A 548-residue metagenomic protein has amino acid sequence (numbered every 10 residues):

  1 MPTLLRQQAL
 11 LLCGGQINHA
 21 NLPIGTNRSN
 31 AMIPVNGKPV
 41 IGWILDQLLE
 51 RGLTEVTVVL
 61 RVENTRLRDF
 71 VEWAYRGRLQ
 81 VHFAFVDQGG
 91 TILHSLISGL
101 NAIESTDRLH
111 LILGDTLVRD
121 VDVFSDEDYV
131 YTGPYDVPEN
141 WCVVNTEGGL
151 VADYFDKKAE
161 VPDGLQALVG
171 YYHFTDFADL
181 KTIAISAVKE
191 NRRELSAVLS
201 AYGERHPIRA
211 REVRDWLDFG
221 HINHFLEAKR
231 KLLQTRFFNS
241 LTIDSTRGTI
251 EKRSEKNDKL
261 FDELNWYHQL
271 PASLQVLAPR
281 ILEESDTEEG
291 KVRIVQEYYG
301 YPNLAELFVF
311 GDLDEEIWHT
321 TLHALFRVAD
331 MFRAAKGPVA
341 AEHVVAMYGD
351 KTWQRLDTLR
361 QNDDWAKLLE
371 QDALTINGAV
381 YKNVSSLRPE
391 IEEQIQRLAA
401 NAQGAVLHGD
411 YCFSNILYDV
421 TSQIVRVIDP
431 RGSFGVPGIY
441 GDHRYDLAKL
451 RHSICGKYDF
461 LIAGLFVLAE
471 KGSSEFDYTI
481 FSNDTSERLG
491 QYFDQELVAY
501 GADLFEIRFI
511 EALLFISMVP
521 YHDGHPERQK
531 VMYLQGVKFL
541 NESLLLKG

Functional and structural regions predicted by a protein language model:
M1-R28, M32: N-terminal nucleotide-binding beta1-loop-alpha1 segment
P2-L10, L165-T246: Conserved alpha/beta core of the MobA/IspD/sugar-nucleotide pyrophosphorylase nucleotidyltransferase superfamily
L67-T146: Conserved beta-loop-beta/alpha segment of the NTase-like Rossmann-fold superfamily that binds/positions NTPs
L117-E190: Conserved core of the sugar-phosphate nucleotidyltransferase
N239-H268, L304-L313: ATP-binding glycine-rich loop module of kinase domains
A305-D363, V384-A399, A499: Conserved kinase catalytic-core helix
E390-G441: Active-site acidic catalytic loop and adjacent metal/ATP-binding pocket of ATP-dependent phosphoryl transfer enzymes
V425, S433-F493, A512-P526: Active-site activation/catalytic loop segments of kinase-like enzymes and analogous catalytic loops in related
